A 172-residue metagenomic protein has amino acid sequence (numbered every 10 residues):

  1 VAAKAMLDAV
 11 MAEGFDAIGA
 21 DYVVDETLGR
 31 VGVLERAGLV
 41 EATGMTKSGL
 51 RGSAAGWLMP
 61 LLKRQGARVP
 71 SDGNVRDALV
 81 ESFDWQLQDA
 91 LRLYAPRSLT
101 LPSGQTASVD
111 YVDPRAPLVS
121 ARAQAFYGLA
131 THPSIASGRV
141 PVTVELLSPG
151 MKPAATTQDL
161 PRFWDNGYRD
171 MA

Functional and structural regions predicted by a protein language model:
V1-S98, S137-A172: Acidic, serine/threonine- and proline-rich low-complexity intrinsically disordered segments
E13-F15, A20, L91-A123: Amphipathic alpha-helical packing elements
D113-I135, V140-V142, L146: Short, surface-exposed, low-complexity cationic segments
